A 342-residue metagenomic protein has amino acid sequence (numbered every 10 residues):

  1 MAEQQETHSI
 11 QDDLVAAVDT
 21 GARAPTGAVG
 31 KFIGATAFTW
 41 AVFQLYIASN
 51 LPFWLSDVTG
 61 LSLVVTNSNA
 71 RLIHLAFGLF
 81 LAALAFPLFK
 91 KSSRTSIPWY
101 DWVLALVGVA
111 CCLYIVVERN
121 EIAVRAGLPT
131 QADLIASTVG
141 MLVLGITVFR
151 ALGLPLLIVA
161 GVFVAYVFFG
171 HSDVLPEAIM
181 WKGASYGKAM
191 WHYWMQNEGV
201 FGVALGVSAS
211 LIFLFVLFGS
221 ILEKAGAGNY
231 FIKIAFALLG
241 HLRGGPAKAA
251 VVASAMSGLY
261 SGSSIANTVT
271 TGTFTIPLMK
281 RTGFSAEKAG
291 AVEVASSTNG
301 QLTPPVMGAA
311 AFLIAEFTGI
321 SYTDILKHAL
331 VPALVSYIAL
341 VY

Functional and structural regions predicted by a protein language model:
M1-V124, L134-G140: Conserved, well-structured core domains of diverse proteins
D57-N69, T95-S96, I122-L217, I234: Hydrophobic transmembrane alpha-helices of multi-pass solute/ion transporters
N67-G78, G206-V216, D324-L340: Alpha-helical transmembrane segments
A83-S93, L144-F149, E223-N229: C-terminal ends of transmembrane helices
R94-T95, L302, M307-Y342: Juxtamembrane and boundary regions of transmembrane helices in multi-pass small-molecule transporters and channels
L211, F215, G219, A249-G258 (+4 more regions): Alpha-helical transmembrane segments in multi-pass membrane proteins
I232-G300, G319: Hydrophobic transmembrane alpha-helices that form the pore/transport pathway of multi-pass ion and small-solute
